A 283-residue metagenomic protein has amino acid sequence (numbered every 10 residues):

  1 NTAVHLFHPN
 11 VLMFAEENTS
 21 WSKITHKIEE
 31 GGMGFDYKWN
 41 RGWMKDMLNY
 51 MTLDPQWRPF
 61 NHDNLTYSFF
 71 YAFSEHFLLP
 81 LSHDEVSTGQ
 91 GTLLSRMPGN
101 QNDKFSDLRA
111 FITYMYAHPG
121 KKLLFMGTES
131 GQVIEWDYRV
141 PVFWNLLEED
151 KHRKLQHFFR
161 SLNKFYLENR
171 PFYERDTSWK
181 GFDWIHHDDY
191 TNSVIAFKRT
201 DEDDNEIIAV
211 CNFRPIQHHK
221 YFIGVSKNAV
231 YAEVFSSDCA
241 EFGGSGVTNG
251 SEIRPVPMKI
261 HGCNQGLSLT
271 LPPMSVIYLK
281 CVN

Functional and structural regions predicted by a protein language model:
N1-R139, L167-I223, K227-V230, V234-D238 (+1 more regions): Conserved alpha/beta catalytic core and glycan-binding cleft of carbohydrate-active enzymes
L94-F105, F143-R153, C263-S268: Active-site rim elements
L94-R96, E241-M258: Short, polar loop/linker segments at the starts of domains and inter-domain junctions
K151-F172: Catalytic cores of secreted or luminal carbohydrate-active enzymes
L162, Y231, M274: A residue-level signal for conserved active-site and pocket-lining positions in enzyme catalytic cores
G250-N283: C-terminal beta-strand-rich structural cap/linker in extracellular carbohydrate-active enzymes
